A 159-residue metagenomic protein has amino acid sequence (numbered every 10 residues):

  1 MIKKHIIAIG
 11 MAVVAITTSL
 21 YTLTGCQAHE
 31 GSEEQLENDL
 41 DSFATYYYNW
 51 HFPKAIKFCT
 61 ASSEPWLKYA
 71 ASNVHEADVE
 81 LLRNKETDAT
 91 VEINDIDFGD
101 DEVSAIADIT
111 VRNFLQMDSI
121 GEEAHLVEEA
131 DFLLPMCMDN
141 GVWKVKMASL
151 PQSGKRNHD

Functional and structural regions predicted by a protein language model:
I2-M11: Bacterial N-terminal signal peptides that target proteins for export
G10-Y21: Bacterial N-terminal signal peptides
Y21-N49: Short, low-complexity N-terminal intrinsically disordered segments enriched in polar/charged residues
E37, F52-N113: Short solvent-exposed beta->alpha transition segments
S42-W50, F58-S62, D139: Structured segments of extracytoplasmic/periplasmic soluble domains in secreted or envelope-associated proteins
F98-D159: Exposed beta-sheet edge and beta->alpha loop/turn motif
